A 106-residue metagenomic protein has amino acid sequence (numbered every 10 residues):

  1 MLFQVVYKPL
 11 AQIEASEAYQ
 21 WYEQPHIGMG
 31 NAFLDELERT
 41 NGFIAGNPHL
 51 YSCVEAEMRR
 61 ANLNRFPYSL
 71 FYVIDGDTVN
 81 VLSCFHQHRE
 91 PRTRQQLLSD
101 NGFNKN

Functional and structural regions predicted by a protein language model:
M1-L34: Arg/Lys-rich, positively charged N-terminal/basic patches that mediate binding to nucleic acids
A15, Y19, L37, N41 (+1 more regions): Short amphipathic alpha-helical/adjacent loop interface patches that line ligand and macromolecule-binding sites
A18, F33, T40, R94-L97: Amphipathic alpha-helical interface surfaces
N31, S52-V54, R92-R94: Short, hydrophobic secondary-structure boundary micro-motifs
R39, G46-V79, C84: Basic/aromatic recognition patch in beta-strand/loop cores that engages polyanionic ligands
S69, V73-N106: Enriched for short, Lys/Arg-rich terminal
